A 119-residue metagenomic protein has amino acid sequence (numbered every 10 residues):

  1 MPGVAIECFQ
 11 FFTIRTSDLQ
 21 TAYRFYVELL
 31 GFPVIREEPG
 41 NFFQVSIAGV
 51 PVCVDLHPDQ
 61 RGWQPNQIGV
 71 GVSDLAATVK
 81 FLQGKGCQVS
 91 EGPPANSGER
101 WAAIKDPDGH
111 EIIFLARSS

Functional and structural regions predicted by a protein language model:
M1-Q20, P51, N66-I68, A116-S119: N-terminal beta-strand motif that seeds the catalytic metal site of vicinal oxygen chelate
D18-P33: Amphipathic alpha-helical segments
L19, I68-E111, R117: Vicinal oxygen chelate
G31-E37, Q88-P93: Short secondary-structure junctions
P33-N66, E111-R117: Conserved short beta-strand elements that form part of the metal-binding/catalytic scaffold of enzyme active sites
